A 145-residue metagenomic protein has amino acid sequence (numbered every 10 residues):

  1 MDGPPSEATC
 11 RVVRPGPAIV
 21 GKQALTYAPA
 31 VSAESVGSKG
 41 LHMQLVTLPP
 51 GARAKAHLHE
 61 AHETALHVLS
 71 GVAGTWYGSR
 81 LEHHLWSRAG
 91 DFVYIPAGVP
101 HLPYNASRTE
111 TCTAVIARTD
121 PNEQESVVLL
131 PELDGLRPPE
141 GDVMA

Functional and structural regions predicted by a protein language model:
M1-L41, K55-A56, V127-A145: A short, N-terminal "cap"/entry segment at the start of jelly-roll beta-barrel domains of the cupin/DSBH fold
P29, Q44-E60, A97: Conserved short histidine dyad/triad with adjacent acidic residue
V36-K39, L48-R53, S70-G74, N122-E123: Short, charged/polar surface micro-motifs in flexible loops or helix N-caps
M43-T47, A65, H84, F92-Y94 (+1 more regions): Conserved hydrophobic/aromatic beta-strand scaffold that supports enzyme active sites
L45, L58, Y77-S79, N105 (+1 more regions): Residue-level recognition of conserved beta-strand positions in structured domain cores
R53, H62-A89: A short beta-strand-loop-beta hairpin characteristic of the jelly-roll/cupin
R88-A89, A97-E125: Ligand-binding loop in jelly-roll beta-barrel domains
